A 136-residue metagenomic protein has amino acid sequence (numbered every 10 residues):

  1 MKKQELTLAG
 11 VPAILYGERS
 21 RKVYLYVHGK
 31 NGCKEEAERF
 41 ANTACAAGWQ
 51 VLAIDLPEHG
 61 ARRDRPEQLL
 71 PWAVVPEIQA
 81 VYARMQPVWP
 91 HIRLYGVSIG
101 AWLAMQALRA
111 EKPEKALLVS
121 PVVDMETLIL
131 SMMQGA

Functional and structural regions predicted by a protein language model:
M1-E18: N-terminal cap/lid segment of alpha/beta-hydrolase-fold proteins
L6, E111-A136: The alpha/beta-hydrolase serine catalytic core
R21-G29: Short beta-strand element of the alpha/beta-hydrolase
K30-N42: The serine-hydrolase catalytic nucleophile loop
A44-R63: Conserved alpha/beta-hydrolase
G60-V88: Catalytic nucleophile-loop/oxyanion-hole region of alpha/beta-hydrolase and closely related hydrolase-like folds
L94-G96, V119: Short beta-strand immediately N-terminal to the catalytic nucleophile in serine-hydrolase-like folds
G96-A104: Gly/Ala-rich beta-loop-alpha elbow adjacent to hydrolase catalytic centers
